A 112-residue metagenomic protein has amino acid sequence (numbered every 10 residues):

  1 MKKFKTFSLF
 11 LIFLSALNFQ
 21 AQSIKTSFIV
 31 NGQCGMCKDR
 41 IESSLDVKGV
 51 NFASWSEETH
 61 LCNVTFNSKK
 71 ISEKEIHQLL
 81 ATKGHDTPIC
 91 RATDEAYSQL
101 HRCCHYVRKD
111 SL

Functional and structural regions predicted by a protein language model:
M1-K25: Bacterial Sec-dependent N-terminal signal peptides
S15, F28-N31, Y97-S98: Processing junctions and N-termini across compartments
F28-N63, K70: N-terminal targeting signals for Sec/Tat export/insertion, comprising classic cleavable signal peptides
C34-C37, C90, C103-C104: Disulfide-bonded cysteines in secreted/extracellular proteins and peptides
R40-S44, E75-G84: Short amphipathic alpha-helices in soluble, non-transmembrane regions that often serve as interface/regulatory elements
E57-T65, A96-H101: Surface-exposed aromatic
G84-A96: Conserved short beta-strand edge segments in small beta-sheet-based binding/regulatory domains
S98-L112: Short, low-order "capping/linker" segments at domain edges
